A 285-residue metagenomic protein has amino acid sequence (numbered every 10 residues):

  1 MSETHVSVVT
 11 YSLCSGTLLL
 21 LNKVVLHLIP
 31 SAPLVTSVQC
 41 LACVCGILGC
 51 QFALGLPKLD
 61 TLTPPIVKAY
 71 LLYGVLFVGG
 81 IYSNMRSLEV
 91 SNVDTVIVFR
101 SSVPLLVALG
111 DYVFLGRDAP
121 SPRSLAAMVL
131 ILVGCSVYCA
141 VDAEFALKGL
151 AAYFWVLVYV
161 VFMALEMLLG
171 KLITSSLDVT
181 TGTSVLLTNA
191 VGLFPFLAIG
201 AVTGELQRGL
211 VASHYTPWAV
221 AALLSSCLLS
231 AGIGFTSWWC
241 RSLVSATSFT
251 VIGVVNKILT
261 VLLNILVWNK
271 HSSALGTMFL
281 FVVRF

Functional and structural regions predicted by a protein language model:
M1-F285: Polytopic endomembrane small-metabolite transporters, centered on the Drug/Metabolite Transporter
